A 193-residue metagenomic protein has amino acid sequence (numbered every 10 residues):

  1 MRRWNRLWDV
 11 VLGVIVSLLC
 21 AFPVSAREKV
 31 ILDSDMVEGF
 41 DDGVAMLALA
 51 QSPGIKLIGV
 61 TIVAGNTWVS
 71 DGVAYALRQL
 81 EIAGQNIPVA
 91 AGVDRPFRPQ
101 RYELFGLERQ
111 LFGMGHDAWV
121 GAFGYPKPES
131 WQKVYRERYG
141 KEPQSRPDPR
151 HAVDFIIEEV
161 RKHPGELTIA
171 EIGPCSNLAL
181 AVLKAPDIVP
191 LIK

Functional and structural regions predicted by a protein language model:
M1-W8: N-terminal secretory signal peptides that target proteins for export/translocation
D9-A21: Bacterial N-terminal signal peptides
V24-K193: N-terminal acidic, glycine/proline-rich low-complexity segments
